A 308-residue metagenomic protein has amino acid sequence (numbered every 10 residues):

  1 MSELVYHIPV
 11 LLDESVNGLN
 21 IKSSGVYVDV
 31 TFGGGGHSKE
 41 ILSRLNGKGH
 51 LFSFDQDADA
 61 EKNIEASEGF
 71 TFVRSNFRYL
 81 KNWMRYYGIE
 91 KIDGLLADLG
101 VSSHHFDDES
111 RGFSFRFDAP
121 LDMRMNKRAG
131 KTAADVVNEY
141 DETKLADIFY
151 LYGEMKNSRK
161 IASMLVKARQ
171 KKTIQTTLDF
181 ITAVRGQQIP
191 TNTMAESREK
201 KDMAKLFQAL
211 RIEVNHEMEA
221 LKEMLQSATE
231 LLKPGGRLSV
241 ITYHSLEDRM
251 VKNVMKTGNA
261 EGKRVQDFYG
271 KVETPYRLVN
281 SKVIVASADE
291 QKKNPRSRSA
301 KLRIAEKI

Functional and structural regions predicted by a protein language model:
M1-I308: S-adenosyl-L-methionine-dependent methyltransferase catalytic core, i.e., the SAM/SAH-binding region
